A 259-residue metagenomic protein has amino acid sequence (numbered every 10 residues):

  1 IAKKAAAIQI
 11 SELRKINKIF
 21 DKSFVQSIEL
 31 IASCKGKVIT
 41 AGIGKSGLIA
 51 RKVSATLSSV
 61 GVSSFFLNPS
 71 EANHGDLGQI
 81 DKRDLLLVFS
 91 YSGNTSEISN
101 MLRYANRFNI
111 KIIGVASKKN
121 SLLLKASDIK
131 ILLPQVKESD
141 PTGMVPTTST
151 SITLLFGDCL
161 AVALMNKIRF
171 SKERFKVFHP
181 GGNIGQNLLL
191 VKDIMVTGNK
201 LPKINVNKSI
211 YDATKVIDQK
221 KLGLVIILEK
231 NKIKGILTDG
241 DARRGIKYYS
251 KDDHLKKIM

Functional and structural regions predicted by a protein language model:
I1-S33: An N-terminal, well-structured beta->alpha segment
Q9, G42, L87, L160 (+4 more regions): Terminal peptide-recognition signature
S23-S27, A72-D76, D212-A213: Short acidic active-site motifs
A32, G36-L155, C159-L164: Glycine-rich phosphate-binding loops that contact phosphosugars or nucleotide phosphates
S171-N199, K234-M259: Tandem CBS (Bateman) regulatory domains
K203-K221, I246: The conserved cystathionine-beta-synthase
L228, I233-K234: Short hydrophobic beta-strand segments in globular cytosolic domains
